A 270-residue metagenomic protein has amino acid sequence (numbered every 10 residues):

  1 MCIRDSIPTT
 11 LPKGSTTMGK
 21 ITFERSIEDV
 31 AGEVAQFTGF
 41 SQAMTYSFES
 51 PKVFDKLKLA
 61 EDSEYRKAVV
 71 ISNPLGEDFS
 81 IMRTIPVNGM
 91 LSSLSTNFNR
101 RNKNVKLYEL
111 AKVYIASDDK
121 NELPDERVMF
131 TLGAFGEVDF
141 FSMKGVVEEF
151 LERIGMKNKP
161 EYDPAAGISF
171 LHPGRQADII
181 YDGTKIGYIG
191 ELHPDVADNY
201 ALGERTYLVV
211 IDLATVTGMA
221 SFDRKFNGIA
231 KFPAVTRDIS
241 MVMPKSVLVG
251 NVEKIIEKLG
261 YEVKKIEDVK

Functional and structural regions predicted by a protein language model:
R4-K103, D268-K270: Extended, well-folded interaction surfaces typified by the phenylalanyl-tRNA synthetase beta subunit core
R4-T9, T16, D119-K120, D125-E126 (+2 more regions): A carboxyl-terminal module marker
T22, S26-E33, T38-G39, A43 (+12 more regions): Generic recognition of stable, solvent-exposed alpha-helical segments in well-folded globular domains
F37-S41, S92-T96, R100, A116 (+3 more regions): Short, well-ordered loop/turn and helix-capping segments at boundaries between secondary-structure elements and domains
F48, Y114, V216: Hydrophobic pocket-lining residues within nucleotide cofactor-binding pockets
S72-P74, K103, L107-E137: Polyanion/phosphate-binding surface patch
E77, N97, S117, D195-A197: Short beta-strands and strand-coil junctions in structured, solvent-facing domains, enriched
